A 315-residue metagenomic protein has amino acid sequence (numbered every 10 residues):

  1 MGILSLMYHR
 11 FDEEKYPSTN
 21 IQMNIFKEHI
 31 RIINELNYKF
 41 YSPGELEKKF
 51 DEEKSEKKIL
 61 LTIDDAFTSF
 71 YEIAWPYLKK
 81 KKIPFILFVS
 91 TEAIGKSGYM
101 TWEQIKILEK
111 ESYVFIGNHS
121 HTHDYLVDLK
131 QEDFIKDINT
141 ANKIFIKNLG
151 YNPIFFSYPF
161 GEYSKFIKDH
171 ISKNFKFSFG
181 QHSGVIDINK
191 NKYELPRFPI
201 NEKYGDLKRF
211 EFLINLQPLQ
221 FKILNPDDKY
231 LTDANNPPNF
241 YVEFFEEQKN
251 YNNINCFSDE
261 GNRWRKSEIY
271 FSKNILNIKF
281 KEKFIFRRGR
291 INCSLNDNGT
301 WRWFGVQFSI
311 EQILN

Functional and structural regions predicted by a protein language model:
M1-I59, N215-N225, L276-F280, R290 (+1 more regions): N-terminal pre-catalytic segment of deacetylase/amide-hydrolase enzymes
I3-Y16, L36, F50-I59, T68-S69 (+3 more regions): Metal-dependent polysaccharide deacetylase catalytic core of the NodB/CE4 family, i.e., the active-site-bearing domain
K39, F115, K176-F177: Conserved beta-strand segments of alpha/beta enzyme cores
K79, K168-K176: Short, surface-exposed basic-aromatic patches at helix termini and helix-loop junctions that form
F175-G184: Acidic, His- and aromatic-enriched active-site or binding-groove loops in soluble protein domains that engage sugars
I200-A234: Short, compositionally biased P/S/T/A/G/V-rich stretches that sit at domain boundaries
F221-N315: Beta-strand-enriched, solvent-exposed domains that form extended recognition/catalytic surfaces
